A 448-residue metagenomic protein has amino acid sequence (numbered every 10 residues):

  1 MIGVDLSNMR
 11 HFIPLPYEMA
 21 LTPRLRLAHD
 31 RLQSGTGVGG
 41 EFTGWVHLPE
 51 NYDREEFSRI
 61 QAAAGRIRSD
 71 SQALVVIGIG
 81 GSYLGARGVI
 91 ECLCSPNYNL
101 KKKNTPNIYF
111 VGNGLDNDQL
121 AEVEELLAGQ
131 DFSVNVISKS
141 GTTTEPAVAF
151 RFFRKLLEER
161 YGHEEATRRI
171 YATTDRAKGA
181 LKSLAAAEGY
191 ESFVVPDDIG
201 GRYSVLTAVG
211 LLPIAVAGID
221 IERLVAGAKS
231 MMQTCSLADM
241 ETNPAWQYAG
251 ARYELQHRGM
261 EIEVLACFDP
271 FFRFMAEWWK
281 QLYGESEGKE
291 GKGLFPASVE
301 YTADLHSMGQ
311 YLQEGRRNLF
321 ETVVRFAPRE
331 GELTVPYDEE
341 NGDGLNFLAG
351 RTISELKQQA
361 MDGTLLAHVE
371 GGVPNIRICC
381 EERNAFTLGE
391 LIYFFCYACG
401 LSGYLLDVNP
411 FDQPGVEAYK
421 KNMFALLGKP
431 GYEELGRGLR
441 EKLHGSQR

Functional and structural regions predicted by a protein language model:
M1-R68, Y337-F347, L435-R448: Extended, charge-enriched "interface" segments that sit outside catalytic cores
R59-Q72, V123-F132, A251-E261, L312-R317: Glycine-rich phosphate/diphosphate-binding loops that line cofactor/substrate pockets in enzymes
G65-A238, A425: Glycine-rich phosphate-binding loops that contact phosphosugars or nucleotide phosphates
S82-G85, N117-Q119, T142-E145, K178-K182 (+6 more regions): Flexible loop/turn segments at secondary-structure boundaries
E91-C94, E125-L127, R151-F153, A186-E188 (+4 more regions): Short, solvent-exposed amphipathic alpha-helical segments in soluble enzyme and RNA/protein-processing domains
E159-T322, A327, G415-R448: Active-site phosphate/pyrophosphate-binding segments
A297-N384: Helicase-primase coupling helices
I376-I378, E382-R448: C-terminal helical/tail subdomains of lipid-metabolizing enzymes
